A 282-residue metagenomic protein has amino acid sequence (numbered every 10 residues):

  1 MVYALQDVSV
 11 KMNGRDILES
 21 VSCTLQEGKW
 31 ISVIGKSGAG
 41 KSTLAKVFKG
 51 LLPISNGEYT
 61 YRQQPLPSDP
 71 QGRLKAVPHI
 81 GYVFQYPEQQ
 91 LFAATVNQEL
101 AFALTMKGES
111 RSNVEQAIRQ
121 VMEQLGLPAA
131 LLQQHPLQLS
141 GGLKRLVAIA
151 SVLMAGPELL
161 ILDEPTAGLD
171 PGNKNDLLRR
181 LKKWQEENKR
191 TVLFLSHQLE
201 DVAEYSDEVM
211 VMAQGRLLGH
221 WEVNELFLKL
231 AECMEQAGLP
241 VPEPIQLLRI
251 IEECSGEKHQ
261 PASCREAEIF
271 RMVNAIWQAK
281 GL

Functional and structural regions predicted by a protein language model:
K49: Helix-to-loop junction immediately C-terminal to a conserved catalytic motif
G57-S68, A76: Conserved ABC transporter NBD signature motif
N113-A130: Conserved ABC ATPase "signature" region
H135-L139, L143: Conserved ABC ATPase signature
V147, V152-L153: ABC ATPase C-loop
M154-E158: A short, proline-enriched helix->beta-strand linker immediately N-terminal to the Walker B motif in ABC-type P-loop
L160-D163: Catalytic Walker B motif of ABC-type/P-loop ATPase nucleotide-binding domains
